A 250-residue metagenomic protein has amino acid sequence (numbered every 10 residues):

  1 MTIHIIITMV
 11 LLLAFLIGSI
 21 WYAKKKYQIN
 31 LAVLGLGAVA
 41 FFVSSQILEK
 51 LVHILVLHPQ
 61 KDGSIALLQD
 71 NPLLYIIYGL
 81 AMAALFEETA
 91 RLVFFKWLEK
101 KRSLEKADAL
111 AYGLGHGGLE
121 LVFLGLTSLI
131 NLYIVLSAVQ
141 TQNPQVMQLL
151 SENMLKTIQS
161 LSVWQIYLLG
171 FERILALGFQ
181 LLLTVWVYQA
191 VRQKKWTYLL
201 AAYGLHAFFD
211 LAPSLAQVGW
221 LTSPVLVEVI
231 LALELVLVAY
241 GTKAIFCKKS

Functional and structural regions predicted by a protein language model:
M1-S250: Hydrophobic alpha-helical segments at protein termini of multi-pass membrane proteins
